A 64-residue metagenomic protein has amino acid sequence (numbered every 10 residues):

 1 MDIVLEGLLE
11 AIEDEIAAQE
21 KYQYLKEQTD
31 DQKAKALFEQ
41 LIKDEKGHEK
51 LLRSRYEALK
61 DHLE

Functional and structural regions predicted by a protein language model:
M1-E64: Non-heme di-metal
